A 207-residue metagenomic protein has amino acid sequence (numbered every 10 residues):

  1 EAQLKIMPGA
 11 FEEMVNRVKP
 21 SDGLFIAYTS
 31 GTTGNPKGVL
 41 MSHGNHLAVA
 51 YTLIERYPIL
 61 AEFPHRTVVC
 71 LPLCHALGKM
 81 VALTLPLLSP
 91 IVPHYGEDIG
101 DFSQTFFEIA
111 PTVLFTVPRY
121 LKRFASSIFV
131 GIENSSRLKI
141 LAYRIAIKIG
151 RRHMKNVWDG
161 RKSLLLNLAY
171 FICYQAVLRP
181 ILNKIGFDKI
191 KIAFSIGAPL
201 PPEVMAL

Functional and structural regions predicted by a protein language model:
A2, I6-Y28, N35, L60-R66: Conserved pre-ATP/AMP-binding loop-to-beta segment of ANL
E12-V15, S103, L182: Short hydrophobic/charged patches on amphipathic alpha-helices used for structural packing and interfaces
R17, L40, F115: Short aromatic/basic micro-patch
G23, T29-T32, T67, P72 (+2 more regions): Conserved S/T- and glycine-rich ATP-binding loop of Class I adenylate-forming
L24-A50: Conserved AMP-binding A3 loop
L47-R66, L73-Q175, K189: Conserved AMP-binding/adenylation subdomain of ANL enzymes
L114, A169-L207: Conserved AMP-binding/adenylate-forming
